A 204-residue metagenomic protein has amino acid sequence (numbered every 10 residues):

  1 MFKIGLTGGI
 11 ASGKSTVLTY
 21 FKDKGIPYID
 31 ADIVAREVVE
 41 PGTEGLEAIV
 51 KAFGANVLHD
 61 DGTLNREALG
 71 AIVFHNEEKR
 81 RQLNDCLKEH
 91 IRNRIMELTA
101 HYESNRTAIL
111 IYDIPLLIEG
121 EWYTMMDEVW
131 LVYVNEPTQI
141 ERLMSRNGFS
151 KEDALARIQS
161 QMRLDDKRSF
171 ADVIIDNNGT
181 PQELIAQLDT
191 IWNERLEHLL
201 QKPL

Functional and structural regions predicted by a protein language model:
M1-I33: Walker A (P-loop) phosphate-binding motif
G13, D32, L83, I111 (+3 more regions): Residue-level signal for inorganic ion chemistry
V17-L18, I26-E40, A55, S160-K167: N-terminal polybasic phosphate/anion-binding patch
P27, I33, E128, D172-V173: Well-ordered beta-strand positions
I33-A108: ATP-dependent small-molecule kinase phosphotransfer cores that center on conserved nucleotide phosphate-binding segments
L46-V50, E136-E141, K151, L155: An amphipathic alpha-helix signature
I95, T124-M125, S145, F149-L196: Small-molecule kinase domains that catalyze NTP-dependent phosphoryl transfer to phosphate-bearing small molecules
M96-S145: ATP-dependent NMP and nucleoside kinases share a basic, alpha-helical "lid"
